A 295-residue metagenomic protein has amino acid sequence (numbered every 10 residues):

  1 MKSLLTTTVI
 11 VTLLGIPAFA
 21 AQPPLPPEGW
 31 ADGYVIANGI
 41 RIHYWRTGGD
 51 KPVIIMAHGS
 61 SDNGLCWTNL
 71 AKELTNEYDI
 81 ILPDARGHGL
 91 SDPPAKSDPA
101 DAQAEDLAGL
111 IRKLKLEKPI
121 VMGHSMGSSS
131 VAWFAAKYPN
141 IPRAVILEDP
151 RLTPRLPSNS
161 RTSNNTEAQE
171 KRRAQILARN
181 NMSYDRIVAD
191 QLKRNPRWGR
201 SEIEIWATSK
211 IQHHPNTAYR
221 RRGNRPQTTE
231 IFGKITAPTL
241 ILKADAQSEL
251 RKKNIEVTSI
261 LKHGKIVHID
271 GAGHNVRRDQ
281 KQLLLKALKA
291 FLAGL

Functional and structural regions predicted by a protein language model:
K2-I54, N76-Y78, E117, T208 (+2 more regions): Alpha/beta-hydrolase fold catalytic core
N38, W45, L82-M122, M126 (+1 more regions): Active-site loop/oxyanion-hole signature of alpha/beta-hydrolase fold enzymes
I40-L90: Conserved HGGG/HGGXW glycine-rich cap/lid loop of the alpha/beta-hydrolase fold
E117-L156: Conserved hydrolase catalytic core segment
A136, V145-A178: Flexible "cap/lid" loop of the alpha/beta hydrolase fold
L156-S163, A174-K234: Conserved alpha/beta-hydrolase catalytic His-Asp/Glu region
P238-A272: Conserved loop-alpha-helix segment in the C-terminal half of the alpha/beta-hydrolase fold that carries the catalytic
H263-L295: Catalytic active-site module of serine/aspartate enzymes centered on a nucleophile-bearing elbow/loop
